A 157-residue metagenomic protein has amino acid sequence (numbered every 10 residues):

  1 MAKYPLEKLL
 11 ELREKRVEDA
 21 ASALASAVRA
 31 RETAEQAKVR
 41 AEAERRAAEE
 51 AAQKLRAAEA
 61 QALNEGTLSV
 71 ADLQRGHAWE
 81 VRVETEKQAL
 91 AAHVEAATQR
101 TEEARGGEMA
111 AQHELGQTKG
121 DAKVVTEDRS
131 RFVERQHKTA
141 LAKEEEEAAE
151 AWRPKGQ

Functional and structural regions predicted by a protein language model:
M1-Q157: Charge-rich amphipathic alpha-helical interaction elements
